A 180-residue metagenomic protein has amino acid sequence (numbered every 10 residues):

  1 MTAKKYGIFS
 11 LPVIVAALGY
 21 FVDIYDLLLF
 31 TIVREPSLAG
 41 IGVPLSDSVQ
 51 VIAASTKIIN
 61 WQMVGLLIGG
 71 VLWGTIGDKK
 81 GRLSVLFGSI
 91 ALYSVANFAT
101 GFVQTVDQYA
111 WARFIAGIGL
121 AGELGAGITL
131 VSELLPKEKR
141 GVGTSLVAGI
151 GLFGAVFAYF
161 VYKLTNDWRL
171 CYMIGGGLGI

Functional and structural regions predicted by a protein language model:
M1-I180: Transmembrane-helix signature of 12-pass secondary carriers
